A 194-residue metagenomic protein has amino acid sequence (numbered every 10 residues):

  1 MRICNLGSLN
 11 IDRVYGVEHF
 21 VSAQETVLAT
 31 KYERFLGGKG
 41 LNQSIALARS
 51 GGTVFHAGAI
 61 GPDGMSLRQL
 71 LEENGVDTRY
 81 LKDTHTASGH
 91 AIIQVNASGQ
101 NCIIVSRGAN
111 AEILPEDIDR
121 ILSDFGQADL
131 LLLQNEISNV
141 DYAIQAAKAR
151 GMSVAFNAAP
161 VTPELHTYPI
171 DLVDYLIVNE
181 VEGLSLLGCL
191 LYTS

Functional and structural regions predicted by a protein language model:
M1-S22: Positively charged, low-complexity intrinsically disordered leader regions
R2-I3, A23-H90: Substrate-binding N-lobe of the ribokinase-like
H56, L81-D83, I93-L130: Conserved phosphate-binding/catalytic loop of the ribokinase/pfkB sugar-kinase fold
G75, A111-E116, A155-V161: Short gly/ser/thr-rich secondary-structure transition/capping motifs
A147-A155: Short beta-strand/loop segments at the ligand-binding rim of alpha/beta enzyme cores
V161-Y168: Short, glycine/polar-rich helix-capping loops at beta-to-alpha or helix-loop-helix junctions that flank or form
Y192-T193: Conserved small/polar residues in nucleotide/adenosyl-binding loops
